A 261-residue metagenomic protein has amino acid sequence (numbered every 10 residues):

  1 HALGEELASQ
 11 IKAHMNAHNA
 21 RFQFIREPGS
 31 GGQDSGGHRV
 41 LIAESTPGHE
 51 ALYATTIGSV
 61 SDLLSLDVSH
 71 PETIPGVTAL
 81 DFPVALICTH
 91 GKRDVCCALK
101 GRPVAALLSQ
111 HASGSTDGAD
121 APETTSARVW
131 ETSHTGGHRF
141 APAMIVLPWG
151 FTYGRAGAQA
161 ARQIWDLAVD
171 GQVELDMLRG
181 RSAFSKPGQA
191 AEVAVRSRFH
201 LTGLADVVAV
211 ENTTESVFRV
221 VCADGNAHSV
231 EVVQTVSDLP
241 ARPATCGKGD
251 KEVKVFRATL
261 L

Functional and structural regions predicted by a protein language model:
H1-L261: Histidine/cysteine-enriched polar flanking segments
